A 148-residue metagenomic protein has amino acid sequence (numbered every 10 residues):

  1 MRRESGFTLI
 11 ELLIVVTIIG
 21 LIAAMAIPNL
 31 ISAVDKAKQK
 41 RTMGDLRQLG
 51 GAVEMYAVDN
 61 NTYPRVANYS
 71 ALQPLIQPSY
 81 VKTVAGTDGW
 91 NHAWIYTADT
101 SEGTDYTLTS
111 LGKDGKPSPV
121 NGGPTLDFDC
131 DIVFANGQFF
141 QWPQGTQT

Functional and structural regions predicted by a protein language model:
R2-I31: N-terminal single-pass transmembrane signal-anchor helix
R3, D88, F134: Acidic surface patches and DE-rich sequence motifs
V16, M43, G50: Conserved catalytic core of two-component sensor histidine kinases
N29-R47: Aliphatic-rich helix starts adjacent to a transmembrane/signal segment
T42, D59, P119-N121: Short, solvent-exposed loop/turn and secondary-structure capping segments
G51-T107: Extracellular/periplasmic head regions of type IV pilus-like filament subunits
A98-T148: Short, surface-exposed interaction loops/tails
